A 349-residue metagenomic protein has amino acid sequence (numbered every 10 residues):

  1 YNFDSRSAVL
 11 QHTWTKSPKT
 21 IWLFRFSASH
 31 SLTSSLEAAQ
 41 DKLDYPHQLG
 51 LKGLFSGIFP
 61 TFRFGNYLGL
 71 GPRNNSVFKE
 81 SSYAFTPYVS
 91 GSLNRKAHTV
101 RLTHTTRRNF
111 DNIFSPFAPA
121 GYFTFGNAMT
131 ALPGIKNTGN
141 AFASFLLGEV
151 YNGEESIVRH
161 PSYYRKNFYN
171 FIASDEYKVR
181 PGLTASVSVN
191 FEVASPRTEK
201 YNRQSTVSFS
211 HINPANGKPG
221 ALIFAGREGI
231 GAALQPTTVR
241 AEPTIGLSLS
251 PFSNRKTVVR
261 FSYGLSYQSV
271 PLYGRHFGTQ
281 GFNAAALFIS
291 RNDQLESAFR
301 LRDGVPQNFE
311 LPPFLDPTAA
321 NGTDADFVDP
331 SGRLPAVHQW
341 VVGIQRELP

Functional and structural regions predicted by a protein language model:
Y1-P349: Short acidic-glycine motifs
